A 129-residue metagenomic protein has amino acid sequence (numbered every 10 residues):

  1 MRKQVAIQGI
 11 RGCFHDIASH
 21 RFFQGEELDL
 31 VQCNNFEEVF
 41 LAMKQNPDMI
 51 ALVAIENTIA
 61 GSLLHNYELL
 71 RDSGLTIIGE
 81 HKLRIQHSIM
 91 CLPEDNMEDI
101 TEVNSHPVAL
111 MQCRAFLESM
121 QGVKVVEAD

Functional and structural regions predicted by a protein language model:
M1-D129: Domain-level signature for soluble enzymes in the chorismate/prephenate branch of the shikimate pathway
